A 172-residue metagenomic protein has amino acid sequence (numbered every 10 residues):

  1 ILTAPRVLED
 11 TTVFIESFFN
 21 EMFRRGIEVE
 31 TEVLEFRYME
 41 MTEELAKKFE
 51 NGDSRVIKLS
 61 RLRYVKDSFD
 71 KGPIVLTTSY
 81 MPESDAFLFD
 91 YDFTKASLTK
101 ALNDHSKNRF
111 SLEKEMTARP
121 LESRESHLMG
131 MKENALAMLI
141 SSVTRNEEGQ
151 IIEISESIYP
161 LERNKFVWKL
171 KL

Functional and structural regions predicted by a protein language model:
I1-D53, A86-E113, K165-L172: HTH-adjacent hinge/linker in prokaryotic transcriptional regulators
L2-T3, M81, Y159: Hydrophobic residues in beta-strands and at strand termini
F36-M41, S60-Y64, S141-R145: Generic short beta-strand segments
A46-T94: Conserved amphipathic alpha-helical segments that form helical-bundle/coiled-coil interaction surfaces
K48-D53, F69, S84, Y91-D92 (+1 more regions): C-terminal regulatory/effector modules of DNA-binding transcriptional regulators
